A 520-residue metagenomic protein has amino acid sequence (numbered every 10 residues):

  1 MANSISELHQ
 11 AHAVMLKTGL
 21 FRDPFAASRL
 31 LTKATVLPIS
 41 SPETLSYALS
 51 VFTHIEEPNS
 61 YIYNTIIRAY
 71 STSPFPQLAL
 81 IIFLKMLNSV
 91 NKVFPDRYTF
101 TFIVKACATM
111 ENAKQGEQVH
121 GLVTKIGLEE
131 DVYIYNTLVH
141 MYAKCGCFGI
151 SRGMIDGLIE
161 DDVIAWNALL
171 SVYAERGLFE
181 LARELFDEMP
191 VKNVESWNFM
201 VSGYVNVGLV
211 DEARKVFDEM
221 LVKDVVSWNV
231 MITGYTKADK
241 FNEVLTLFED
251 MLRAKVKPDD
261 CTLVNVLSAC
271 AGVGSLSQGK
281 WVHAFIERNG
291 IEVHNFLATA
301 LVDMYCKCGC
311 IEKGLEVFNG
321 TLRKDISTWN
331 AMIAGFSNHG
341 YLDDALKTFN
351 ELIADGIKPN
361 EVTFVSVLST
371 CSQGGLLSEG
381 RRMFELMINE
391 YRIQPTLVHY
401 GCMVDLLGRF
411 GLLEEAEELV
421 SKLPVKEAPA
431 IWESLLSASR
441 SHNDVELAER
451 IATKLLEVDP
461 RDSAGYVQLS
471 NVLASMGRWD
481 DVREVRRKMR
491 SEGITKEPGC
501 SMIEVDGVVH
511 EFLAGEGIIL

Functional and structural regions predicted by a protein language model:
M1-A165, S171-L520: Terminal (and in a subset, N-terminal) low-complexity or junction segments at the ends of helical repeat RNA-binding
